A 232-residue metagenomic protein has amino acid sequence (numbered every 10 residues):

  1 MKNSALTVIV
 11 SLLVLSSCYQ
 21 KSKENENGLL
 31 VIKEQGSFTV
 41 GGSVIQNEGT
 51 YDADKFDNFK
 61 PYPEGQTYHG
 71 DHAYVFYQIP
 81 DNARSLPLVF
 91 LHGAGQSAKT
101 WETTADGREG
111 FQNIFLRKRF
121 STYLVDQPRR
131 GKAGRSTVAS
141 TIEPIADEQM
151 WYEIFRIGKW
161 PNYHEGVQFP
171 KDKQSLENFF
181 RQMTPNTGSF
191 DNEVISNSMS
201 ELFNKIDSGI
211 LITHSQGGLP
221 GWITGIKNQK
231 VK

Functional and structural regions predicted by a protein language model:
S16-S17: C-terminal motif of bacterial Sec signal peptides marking the signal peptidase cleavage site
K23-A83: N-terminal cap/lid segment of alpha/beta-hydrolase-fold proteins
S85-G93: Short beta-strand element of the alpha/beta-hydrolase
H92-S97, W101-T104: Active-site glycine-rich loops that stabilize anionic/oxyanionic intermediates across multiple enzyme folds
R108-G134: Conserved alpha/beta-hydrolase
S189-I210: Conserved acidic catalytic loop of the alpha/beta-hydrolase fold
I212-G221: Gly/Ala-rich beta-loop-alpha elbow adjacent to hydrolase catalytic centers
K230-K232: A conserved short beta-strand
